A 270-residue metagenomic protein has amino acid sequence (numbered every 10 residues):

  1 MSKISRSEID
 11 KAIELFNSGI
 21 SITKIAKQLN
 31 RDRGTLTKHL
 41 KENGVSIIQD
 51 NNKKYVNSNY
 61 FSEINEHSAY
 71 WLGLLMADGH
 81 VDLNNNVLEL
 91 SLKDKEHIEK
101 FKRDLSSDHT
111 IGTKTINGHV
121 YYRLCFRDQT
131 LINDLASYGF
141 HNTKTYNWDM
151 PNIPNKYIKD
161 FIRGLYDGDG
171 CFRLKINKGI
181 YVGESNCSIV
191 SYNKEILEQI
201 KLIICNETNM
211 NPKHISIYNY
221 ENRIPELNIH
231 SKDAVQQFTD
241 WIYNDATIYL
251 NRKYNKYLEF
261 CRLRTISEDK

Functional and structural regions predicted by a protein language model:
M1-K270: Internal intein/HINT superfamily modules and their associated LAGLIDADG
